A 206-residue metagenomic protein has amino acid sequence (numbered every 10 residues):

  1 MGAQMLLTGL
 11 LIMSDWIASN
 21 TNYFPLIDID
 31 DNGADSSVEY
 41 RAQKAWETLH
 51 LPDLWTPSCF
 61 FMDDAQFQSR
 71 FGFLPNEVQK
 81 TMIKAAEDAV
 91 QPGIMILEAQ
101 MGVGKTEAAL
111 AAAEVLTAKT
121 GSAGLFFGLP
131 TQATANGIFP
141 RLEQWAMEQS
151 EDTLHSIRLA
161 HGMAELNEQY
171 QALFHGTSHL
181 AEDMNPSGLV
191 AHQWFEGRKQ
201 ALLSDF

Functional and structural regions predicted by a protein language model:
M1-S69, H155: N-terminal accessory nucleic-acid engagement/regulatory domains that precede and modulate ATP-driven motor cores
A18, Q132-A135, A164-N167: Conserved nucleotide-binding/hydrolysis micro-motifs of P-loop NTPases
M62-E98: Conserved pre-motif I regulatory segment
T81-Q91, V103, Q193-F206: Active-site-adjacent "gating/activation" loops or surface patches in catalytic cores
V90-A113: Walker A/P-loop
G93-L97, A123-L125, D205-F206: Generic beta-sheet signal
A112-F139, E148-L154: Conserved SF1/SF2 helicase motif Ia
L142-F206: A substrate-engagement module of RecA-like helicase motors
